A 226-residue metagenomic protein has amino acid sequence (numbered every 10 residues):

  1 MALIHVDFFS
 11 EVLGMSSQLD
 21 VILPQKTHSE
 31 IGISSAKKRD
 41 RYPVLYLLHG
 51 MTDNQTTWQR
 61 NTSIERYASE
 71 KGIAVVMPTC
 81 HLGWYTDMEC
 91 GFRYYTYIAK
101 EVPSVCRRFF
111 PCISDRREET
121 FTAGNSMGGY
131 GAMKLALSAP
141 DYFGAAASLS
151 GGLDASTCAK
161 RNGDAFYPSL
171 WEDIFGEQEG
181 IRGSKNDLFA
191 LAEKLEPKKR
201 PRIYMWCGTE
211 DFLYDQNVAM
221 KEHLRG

Functional and structural regions predicted by a protein language model:
M1-G226: Non-catalytic cap/lid and distal C-terminal segments of serine-dependent acyl enzymes
